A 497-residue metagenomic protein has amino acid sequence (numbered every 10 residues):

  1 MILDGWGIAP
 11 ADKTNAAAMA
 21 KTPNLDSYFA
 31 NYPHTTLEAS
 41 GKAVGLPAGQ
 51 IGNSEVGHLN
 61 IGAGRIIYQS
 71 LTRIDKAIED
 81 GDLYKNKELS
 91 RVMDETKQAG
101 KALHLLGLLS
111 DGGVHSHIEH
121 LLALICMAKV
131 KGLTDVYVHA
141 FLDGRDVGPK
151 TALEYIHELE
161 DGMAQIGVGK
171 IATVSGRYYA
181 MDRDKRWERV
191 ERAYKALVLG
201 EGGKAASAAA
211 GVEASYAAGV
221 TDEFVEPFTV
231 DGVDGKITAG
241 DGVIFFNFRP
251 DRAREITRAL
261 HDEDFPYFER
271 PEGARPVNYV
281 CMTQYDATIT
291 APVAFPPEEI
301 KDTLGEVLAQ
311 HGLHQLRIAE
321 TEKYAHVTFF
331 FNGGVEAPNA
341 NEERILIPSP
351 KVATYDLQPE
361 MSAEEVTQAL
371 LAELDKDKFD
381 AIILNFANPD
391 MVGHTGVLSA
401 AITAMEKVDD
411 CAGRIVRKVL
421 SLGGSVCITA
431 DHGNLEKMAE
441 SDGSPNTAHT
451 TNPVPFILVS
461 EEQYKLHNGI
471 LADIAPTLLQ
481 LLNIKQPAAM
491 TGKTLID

Functional and structural regions predicted by a protein language model:
M1-D497: Feature captures the catalytic ectodomains and active-site-proximal regions of enzymes that hydrolyze or transfer
